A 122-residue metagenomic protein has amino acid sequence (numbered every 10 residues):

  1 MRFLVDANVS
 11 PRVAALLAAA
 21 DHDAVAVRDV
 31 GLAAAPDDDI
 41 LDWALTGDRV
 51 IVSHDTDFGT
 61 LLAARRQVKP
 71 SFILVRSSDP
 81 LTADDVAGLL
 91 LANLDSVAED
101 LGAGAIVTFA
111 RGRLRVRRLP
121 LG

Functional and structural regions predicted by a protein language model:
R2-P11: N-terminal beta1-alpha1 ligand-phosphate binding loop
S10-R12, A24-G47, A64-R66, D79-L81 (+2 more regions): Basic nucleic-acid-binding interfaces
L16-A24: Short helix-loop-beta junction
L45-L62: Acidic, metal-binding active-site segment of PIN/NYN-like and related structure-specific nucleases
G59-N93: Mid-chain, well-packed structural core segment of small domains
D95-G122: Charged phosphate-binding loop/patch that engages nucleotide di/tri-phosphates or the phosphate backbone of nucleic
